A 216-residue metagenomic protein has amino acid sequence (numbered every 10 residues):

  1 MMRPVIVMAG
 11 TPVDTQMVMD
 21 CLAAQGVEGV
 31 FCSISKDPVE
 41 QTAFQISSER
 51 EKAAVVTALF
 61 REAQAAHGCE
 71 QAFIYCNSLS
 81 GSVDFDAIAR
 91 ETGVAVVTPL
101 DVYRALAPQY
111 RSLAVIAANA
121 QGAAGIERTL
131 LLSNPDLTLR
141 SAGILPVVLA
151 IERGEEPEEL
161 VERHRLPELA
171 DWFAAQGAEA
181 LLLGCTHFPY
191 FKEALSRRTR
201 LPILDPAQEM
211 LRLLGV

Functional and structural regions predicted by a protein language model:
M1-V216: Non-catalytic structural scaffold of enzyme domains
